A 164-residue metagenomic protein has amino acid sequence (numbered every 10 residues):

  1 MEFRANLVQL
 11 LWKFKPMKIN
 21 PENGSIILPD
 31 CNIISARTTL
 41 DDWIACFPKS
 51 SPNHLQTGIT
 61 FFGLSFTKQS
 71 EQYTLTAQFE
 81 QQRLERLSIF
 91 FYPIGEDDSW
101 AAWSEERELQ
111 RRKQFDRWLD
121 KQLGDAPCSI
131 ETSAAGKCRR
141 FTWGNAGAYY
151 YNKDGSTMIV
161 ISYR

Functional and structural regions predicted by a protein language model:
E2-R164: Short helix/turn-capping signatures at newly exposed starts of structured segments
